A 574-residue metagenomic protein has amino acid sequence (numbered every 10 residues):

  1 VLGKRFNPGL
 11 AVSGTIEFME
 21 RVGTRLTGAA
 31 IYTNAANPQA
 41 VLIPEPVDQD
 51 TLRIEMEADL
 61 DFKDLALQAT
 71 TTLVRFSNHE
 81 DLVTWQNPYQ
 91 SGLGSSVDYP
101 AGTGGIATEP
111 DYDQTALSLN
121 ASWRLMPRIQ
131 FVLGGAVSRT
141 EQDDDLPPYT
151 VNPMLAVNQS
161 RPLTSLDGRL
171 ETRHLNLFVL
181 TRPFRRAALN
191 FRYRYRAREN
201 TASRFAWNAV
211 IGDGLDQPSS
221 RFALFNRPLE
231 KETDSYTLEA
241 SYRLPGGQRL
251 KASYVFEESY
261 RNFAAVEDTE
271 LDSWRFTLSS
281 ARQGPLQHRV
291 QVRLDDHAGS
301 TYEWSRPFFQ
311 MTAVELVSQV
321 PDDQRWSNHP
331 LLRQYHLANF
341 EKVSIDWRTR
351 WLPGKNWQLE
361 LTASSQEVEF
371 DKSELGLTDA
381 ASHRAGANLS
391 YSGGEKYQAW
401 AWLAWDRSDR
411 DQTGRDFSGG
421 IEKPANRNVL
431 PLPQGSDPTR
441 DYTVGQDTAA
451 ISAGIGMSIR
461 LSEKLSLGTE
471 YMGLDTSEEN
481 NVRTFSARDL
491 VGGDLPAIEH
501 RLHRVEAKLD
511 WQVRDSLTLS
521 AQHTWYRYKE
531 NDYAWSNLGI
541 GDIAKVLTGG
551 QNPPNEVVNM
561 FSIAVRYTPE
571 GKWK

Functional and structural regions predicted by a protein language model:
V1-K574: Gram-negative and organellar
